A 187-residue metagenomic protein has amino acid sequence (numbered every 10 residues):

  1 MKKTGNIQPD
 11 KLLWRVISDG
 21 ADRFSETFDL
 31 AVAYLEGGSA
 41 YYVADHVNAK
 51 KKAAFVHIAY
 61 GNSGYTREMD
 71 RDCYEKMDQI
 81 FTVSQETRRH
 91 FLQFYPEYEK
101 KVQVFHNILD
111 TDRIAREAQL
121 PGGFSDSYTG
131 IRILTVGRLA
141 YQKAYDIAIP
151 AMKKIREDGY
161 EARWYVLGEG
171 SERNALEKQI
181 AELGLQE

Functional and structural regions predicted by a protein language model:
I7-F24, L30-A49: An aromatic- and histidine-rich active-site surface loop
D10-S18, H57-K76: Nucleotide-sugar donor phosphate/pyrophosphate-binding loop at the beta->alpha transition of glycosyltransferases
V32, K76-Q85: A short beta-strand/loop micro-motif in the catalytic core of glycosyltransferases that engages the nucleotide-sugar
S39-Y41, A49-T66: A short, histidine- and acid-enriched strand-loop-helix "catalytic/donor-clamping" loop that lines the nucleotide-sugar
E86, I108: Carbohydrate-associated surface elements
R116-R132, R156: Nucleotide-sugar donor-binding and catalytic loop/hinge architecture of NDP-sugar-dependent glycosyltransferases
I131-K154, Y160, S171-E177: A conserved mid-protein helix/loop that constitutes part of the nucleotide-sugar donor-binding site
E177-E187: Nucleotide-activated donor-binding/catalytic signature segment of Leloir-type glycosyltransferases, i.e., the conserved
